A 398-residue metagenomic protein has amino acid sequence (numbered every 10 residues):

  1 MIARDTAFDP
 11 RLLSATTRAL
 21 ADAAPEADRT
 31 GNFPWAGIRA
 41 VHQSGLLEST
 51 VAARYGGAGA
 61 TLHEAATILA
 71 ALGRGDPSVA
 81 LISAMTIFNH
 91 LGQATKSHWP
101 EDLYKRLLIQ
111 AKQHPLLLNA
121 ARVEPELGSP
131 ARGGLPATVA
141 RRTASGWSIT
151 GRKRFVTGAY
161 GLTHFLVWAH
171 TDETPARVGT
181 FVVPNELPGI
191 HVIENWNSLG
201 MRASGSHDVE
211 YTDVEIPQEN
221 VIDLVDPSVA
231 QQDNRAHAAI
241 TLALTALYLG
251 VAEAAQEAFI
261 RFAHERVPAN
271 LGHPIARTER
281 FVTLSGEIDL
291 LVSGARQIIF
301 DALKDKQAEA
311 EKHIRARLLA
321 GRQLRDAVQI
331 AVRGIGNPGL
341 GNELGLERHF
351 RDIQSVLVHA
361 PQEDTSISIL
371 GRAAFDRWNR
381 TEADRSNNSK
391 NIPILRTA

Functional and structural regions predicted by a protein language model:
A3, T16-A23: Generic N-terminal amphipathic, Lys/Arg-enriched alpha-helix
A21, P25-R29, S293-L319, V332-L340: C-terminal helix-coil-helix/basic helical segment that borders enzyme active sites and/or dimer interfaces and provides
W35-H42, E48-R152, T157: Glycine-rich flavin
I68, I149-G151, F181, Y211 (+3 more regions): Buried hydrophobic positions in well-ordered alpha/beta secondary-structure cores of metabolic enzymes
R152-H191: A short core secondary-structure module
S198-V292: Glycine-rich beta->alpha junctions and the first turn(s) of the following alpha-helix
G250, E279, G286-S293, I314 (+3 more regions): Generic structural signal for well-ordered, non-transmembrane alpha-helical segments in soluble/cytosolic regions
N337-A398: Glycine-rich phosphate/cofactor-binding loops in nucleotide/flavin-utilizing enzymes
